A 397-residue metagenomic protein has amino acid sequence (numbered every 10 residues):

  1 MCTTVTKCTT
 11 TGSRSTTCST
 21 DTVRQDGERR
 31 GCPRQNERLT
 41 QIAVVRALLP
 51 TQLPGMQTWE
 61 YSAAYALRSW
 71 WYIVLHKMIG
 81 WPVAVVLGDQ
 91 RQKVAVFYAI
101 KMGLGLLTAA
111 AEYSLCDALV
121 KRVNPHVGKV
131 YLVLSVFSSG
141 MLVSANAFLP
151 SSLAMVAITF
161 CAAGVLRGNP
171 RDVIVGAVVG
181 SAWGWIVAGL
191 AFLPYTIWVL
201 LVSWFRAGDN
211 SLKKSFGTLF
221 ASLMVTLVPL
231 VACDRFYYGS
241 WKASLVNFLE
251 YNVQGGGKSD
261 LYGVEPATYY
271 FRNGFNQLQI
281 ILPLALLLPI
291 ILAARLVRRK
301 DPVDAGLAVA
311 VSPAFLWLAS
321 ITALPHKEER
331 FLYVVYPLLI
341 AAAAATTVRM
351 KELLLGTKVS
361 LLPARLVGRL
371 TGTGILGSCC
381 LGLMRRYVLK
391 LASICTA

Functional and structural regions predicted by a protein language model:
M1-T9, Q52-E60, L230-L249, Y387-K390: Helix-to-loop transition at the C-terminal end of transmembrane segments
T4-V5, V143-L153, E329: Short acidic/glycine- and proline-prone juxtamembrane loop motifs at membrane-interface regions of multi-pass membrane
G12-S19, R30-L48, S62-R91, S152 (+3 more regions): Short hydrophobic/aromatic helix or loop-helix immediately within or flanking a transmembrane segment in polytopic
Y98-V127: Transmembrane-helix motifs of polytopic, lipid-linked glycan transferases
V120-V123, C161-V173: Membrane-interface transmembrane helices that cradle and orient dolichyl/undecaprenyl
Y131-S139, A177-S181: Short helix- or helix-capping micro-motifs that position conserved polar/aromatic residues at function-defining sites
S151, G176-H326: Transmembrane-lumen/periplasm boundary regions of multi-pass, lipid-linked membrane glycan transferases
L353-A397: Membrane-embedded, lumen/periplasm-facing catalytic core of multi-pass transferases that use lipid-linked donors
